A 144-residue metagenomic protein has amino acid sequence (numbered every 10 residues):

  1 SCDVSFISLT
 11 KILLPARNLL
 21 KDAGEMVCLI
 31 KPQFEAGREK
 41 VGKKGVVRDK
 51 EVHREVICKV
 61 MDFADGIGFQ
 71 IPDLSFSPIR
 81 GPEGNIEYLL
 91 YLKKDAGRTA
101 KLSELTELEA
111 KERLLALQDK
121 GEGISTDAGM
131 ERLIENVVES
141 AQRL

Functional and structural regions predicted by a protein language model:
S1-D3, V27-I30, L74: Short, conserved beta-strand edge motifs with alternating hydrophobic and charged residues
S1-K11: A short SAM/SAH-binding and catalytic strip from SAM-dependent methyltransferases
F6-I7, P32-A36, I79-R80, A96-G97: Conserved nucleotide-binding/hydrolysis micro-motifs of P-loop NTPases
T10-V27: A short glycine-rich, Lys/Arg-flanked "PGG" loop and its adjoining helix->strand segment in the class I
I30-R48: Short, glycine-/aromatic-enriched active-site segment of Class I SAM-dependent methyltransferases
H53-I67: Short alpha-helix
G68-P78: Conserved S-adenosyl-L-methionine
N85-L144: Flexible, glycine-/basic-rich loop-and-beta segments that form/coincide with the SAM-dependent methyltransferase
